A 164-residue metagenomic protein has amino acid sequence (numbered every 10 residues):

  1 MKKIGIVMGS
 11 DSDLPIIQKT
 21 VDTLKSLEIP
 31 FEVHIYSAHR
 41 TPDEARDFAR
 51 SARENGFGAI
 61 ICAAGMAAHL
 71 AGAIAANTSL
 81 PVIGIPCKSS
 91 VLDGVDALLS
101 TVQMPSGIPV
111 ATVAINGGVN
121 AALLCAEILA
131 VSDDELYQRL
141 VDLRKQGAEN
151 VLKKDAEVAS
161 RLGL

Functional and structural regions predicted by a protein language model:
K2-R40: Glycine-rich phosphate/diphosphate-binding loop of Rossmann-like nucleotide-binding domains
D13-I17, T41-A45, A64-A73, L92-V95 (+1 more regions): Short glycine/serine/threonine-rich phosphate/pyrophosphate-binding segments that cradle anionic phosphate groups
V21, R46-A49, A76, D93-P105: Active-site-proximal loop->helix
V33-E54: N-terminal beta-loop-helix "entrance" segment that forms/cooperates in small-molecule cofactor or anionic ligand
F48-P86: Glycine-rich phosphate-binding loop
V91-Q138: Short, glycine-/small-residue-rich phosphate/pyrophosphate-handling segment
L129-L164: Glycine-rich phosphate/pyrophosphate-binding loop and the adjoining helix
